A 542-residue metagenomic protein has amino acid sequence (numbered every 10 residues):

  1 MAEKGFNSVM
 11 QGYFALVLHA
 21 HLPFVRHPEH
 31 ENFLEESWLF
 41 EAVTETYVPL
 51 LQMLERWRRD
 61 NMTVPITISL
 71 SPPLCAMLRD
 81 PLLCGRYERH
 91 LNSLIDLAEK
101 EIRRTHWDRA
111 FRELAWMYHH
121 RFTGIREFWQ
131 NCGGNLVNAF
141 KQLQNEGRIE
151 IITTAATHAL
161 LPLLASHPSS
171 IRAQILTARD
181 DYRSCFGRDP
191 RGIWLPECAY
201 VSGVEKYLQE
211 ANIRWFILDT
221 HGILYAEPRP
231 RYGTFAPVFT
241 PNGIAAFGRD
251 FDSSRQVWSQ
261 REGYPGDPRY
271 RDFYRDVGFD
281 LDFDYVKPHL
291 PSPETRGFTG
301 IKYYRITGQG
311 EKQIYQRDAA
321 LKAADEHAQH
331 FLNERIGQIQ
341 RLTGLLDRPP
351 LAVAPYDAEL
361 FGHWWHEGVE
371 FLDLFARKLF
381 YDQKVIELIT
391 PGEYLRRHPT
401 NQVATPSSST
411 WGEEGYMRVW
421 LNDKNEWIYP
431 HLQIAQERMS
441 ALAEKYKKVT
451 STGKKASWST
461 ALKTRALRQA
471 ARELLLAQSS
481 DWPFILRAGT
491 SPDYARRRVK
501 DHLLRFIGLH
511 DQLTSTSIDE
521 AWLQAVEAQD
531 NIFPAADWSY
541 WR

Functional and structural regions predicted by a protein language model:
V9-M10, E55-T63, N135-I152, R183-F186 (+1 more regions): Acidic (Asp/Glu)-rich catalytic clusters
V9-T63, L70-R112, P228-R542: Active-site and substrate-binding clefts of carbohydrate-active enzymes
S69-L74, A155, G192-V201, H221 (+1 more regions): Short, solvent-exposed turn/loop segments enriched in Gly/Ser/Thr/Pro and often Arg
A155-T177: Glycine-rich phosphate-binding "P-loop"
L160, I213-A226, I389-T390: His/Asp/Glu-enriched short active-site or ligand-binding loop at hydrolase and phosphoryl-transfer sites
S170-L195, E334-P355: CE4/NodB-like, metal-dependent polysaccharide N-deacetylase domain that modifies extracellular/periplasmic N-acetylated
D189-Y200, D357-F361, S491: Conserved short loop/turn motifs at secondary-structure junctions
A199, V204-I213, R229: Hydrophobic, small-residue-rich alpha-helical packing segments that form membrane-like cores
